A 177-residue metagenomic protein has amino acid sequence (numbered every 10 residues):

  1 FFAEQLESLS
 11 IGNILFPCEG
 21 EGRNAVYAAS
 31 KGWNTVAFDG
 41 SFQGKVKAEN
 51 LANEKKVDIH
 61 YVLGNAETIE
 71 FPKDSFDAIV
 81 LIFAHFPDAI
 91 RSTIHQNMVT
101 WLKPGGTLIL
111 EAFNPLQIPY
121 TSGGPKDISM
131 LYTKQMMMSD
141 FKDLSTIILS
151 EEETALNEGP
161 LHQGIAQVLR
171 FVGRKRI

Functional and structural regions predicted by a protein language model:
F1-G12: Conserved alpha-helix/loop element of class I SAM-dependent methyltransferases that forms part of the SAM/SAH-binding
S41-Q43: Conserved SAM/SAH-binding beta-strand->alpha-helix loop
K55-E67: Conserved SAM-binding strand-loop segment of SAM-dependent methyltransferases
E67-A78: A short acidic, Gly/Pro-enriched loop at the edge of an enzyme's catalytic core that lines a small-molecule cofactor
D77-S92: A short SAM/SAH-binding and catalytic strip from SAM-dependent methyltransferases
S92-P104: A short glycine-rich, Lys/Arg-flanked "PGG" loop and its adjoining helix->strand segment in the class I
G105-F113: Conserved beta-strand signature within the Rossmann-like core of class I S-adenosyl-L-methionine
S129-S150: Short alpha-helix
